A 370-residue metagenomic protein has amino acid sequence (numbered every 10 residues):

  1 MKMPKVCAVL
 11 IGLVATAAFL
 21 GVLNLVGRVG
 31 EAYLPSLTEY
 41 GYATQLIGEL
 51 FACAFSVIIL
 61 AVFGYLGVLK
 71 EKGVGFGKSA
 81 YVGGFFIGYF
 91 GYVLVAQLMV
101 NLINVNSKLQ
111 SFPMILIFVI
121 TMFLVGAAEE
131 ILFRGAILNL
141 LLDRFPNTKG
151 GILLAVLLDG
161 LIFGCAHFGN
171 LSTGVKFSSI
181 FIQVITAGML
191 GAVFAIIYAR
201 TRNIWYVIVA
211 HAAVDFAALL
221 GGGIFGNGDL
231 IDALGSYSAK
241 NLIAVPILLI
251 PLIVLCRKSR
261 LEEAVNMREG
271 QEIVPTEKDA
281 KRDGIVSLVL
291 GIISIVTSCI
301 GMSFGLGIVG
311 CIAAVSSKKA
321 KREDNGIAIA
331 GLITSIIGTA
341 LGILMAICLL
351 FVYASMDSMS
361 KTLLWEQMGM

Functional and structural regions predicted by a protein language model:
M1-A15, G151: N-terminal membrane topogenic signal
M1-V6, L261-L290, A313-A330, M370: Membrane-interface extramembranous regions at the lipid-water interface
I11-Y65, K78-I87, F112, L116 (+2 more regions): Alpha-helical transmembrane segments in multi-pass membrane proteins
A17-N24, F90-L98, G160-G169, A212-G223 (+2 more regions): Aromatic-anchored segments of alpha-helical transmembrane domains
G21-L25, S179-Y237: Functionally important transmembrane alpha-helices
T44-E49, A212-E272: C-terminal membrane module of polytopic membrane proteins
I131-L158, I196-N203: Membrane-interface helix/loop boundary segments of multi-pass membrane proteins
R282-K319, G326-S355: Membrane-embedded alpha-helical segments of small multi-pass membrane proteins
